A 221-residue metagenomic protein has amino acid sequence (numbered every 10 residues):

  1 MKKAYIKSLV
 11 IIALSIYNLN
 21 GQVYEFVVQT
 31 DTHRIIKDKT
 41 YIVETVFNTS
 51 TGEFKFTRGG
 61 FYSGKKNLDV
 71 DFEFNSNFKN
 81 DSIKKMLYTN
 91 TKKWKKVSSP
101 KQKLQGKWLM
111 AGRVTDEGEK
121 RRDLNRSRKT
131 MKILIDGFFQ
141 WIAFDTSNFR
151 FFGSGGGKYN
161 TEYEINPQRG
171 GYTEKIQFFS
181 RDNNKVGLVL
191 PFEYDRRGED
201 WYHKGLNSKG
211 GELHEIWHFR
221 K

Functional and structural regions predicted by a protein language model:
M1-Y24: Bacterial Sec-dependent N-terminal signal peptides
S8-V10, S15, K66-N67, R113 (+1 more regions): Residue-level marker of positions within ordered structural domains that often coincide with functionally constrained
A13-L14, T30-D31, Y159: Intrinsically disordered, low-complexity boundary segments flanking structured domains
L19-S154, G170-K221: Lipid interaction determinants
G156-Y163: Beta-propeller blade signature
N166-Q168: Core FKBP-type peptidyl-prolyl cis-trans isomerase
